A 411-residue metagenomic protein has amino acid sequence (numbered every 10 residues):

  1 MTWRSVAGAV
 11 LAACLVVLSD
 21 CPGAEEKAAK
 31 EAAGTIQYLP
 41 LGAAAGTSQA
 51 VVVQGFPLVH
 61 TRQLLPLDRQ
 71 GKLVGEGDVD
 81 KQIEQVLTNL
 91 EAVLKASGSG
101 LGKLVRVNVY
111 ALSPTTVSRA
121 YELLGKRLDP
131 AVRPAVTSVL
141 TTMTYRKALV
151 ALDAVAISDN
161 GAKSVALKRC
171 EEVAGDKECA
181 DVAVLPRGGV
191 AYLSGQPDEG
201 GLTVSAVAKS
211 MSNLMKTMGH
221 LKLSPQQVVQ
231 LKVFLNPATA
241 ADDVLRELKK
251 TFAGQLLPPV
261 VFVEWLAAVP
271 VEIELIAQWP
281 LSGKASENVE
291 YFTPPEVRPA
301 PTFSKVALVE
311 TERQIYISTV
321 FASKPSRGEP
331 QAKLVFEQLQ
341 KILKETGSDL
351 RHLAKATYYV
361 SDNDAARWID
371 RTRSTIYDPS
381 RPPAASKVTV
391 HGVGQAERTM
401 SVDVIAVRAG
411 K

Functional and structural regions predicted by a protein language model:
M1-W3: N-terminal secretory signal peptides that target proteins for export/translocation
G8-V17: Bacterial N-terminal signal peptides
C21-T88, A92-R106, A111-Q230, F234-E337 (+2 more regions): N-terminal presequence-like segments and the immediate start of the first folded domain
